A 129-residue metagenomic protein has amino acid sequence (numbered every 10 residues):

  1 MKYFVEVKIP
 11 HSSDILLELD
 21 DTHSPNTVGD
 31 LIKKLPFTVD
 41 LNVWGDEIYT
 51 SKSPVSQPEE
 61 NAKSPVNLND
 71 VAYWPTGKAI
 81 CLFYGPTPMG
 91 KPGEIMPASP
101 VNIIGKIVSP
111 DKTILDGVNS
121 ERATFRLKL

Functional and structural regions predicted by a protein language model:
M1-D14: Eukaryote-biased recognition of intrinsically disordered, low-complexity regulatory segments
L17-D30, K34-L129: Glycine-rich active-site loops that engage anionic ligands at enzyme catalytic sites
